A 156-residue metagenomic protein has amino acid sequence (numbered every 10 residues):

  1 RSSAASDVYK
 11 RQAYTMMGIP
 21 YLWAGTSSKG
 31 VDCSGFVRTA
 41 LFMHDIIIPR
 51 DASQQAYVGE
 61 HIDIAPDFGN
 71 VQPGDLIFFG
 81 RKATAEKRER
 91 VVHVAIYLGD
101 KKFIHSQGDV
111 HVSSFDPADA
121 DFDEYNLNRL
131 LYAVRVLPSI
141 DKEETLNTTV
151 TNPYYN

Functional and structural regions predicted by a protein language model:
R1-A5, Y9: Single conserved hydrophobic/aromatic residue that forms the stacking wall/gate of nucleotide- or nucleobase-binding
S6, R90-H93, L98-N156: Aromatic- and glycine-rich peptidoglycan recognition patches
P20-G35, T39-P73: Catalytic cysteine-centered active-site loop
G69, L76, V94-A95: Active-site/pore-lining binding-face segments in mid-to-C-terminal subdomains
F78-F79, H105: A generic structural signal for residues embedded in beta-strands
A85-E86: Short glycine-rich, flexible loops that bind phosphorylated cofactors or substrates
